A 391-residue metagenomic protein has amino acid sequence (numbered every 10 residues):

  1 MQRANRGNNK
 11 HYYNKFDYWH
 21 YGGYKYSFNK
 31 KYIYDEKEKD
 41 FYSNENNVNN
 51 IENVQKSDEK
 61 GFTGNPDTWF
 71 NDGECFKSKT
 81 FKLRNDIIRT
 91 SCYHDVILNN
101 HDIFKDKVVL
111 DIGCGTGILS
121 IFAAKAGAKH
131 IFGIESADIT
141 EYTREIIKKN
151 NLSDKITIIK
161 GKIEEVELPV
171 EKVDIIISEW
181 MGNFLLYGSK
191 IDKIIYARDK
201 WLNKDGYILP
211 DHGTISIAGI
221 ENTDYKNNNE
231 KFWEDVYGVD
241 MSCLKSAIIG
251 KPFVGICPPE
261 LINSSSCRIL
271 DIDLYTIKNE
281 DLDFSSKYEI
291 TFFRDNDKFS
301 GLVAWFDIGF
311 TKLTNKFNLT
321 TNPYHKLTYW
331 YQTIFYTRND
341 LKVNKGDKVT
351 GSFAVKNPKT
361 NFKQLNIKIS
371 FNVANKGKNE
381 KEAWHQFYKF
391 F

Functional and structural regions predicted by a protein language model:
Q2-R6, K15-I112, T116-A354, P358-F391: Class I SAM-binding transferase module
